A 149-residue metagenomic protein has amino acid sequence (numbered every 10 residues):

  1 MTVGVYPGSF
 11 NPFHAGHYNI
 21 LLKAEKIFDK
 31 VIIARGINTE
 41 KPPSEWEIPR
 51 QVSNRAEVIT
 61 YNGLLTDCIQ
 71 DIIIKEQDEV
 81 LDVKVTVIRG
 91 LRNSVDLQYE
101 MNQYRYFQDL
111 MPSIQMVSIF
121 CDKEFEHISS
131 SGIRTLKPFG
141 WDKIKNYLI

Functional and structural regions predicted by a protein language model:
M1-I149: Nucleotidyltransferase catalytic core that binds NTPs
